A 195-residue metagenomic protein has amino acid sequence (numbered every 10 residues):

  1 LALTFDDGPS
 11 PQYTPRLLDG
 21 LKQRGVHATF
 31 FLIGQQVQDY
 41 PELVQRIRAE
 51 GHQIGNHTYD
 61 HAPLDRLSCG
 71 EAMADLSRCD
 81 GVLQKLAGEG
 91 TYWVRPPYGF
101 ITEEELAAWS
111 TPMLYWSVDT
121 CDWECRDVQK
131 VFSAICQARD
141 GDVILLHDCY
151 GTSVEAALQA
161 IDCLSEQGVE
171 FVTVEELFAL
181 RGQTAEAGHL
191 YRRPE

Functional and structural regions predicted by a protein language model:
L1-L67, E71-A72, R78, V82-K85 (+3 more regions): Active-site beta->alpha N-cap acidic-glycine motif
Q38-D39, A62-E170, E175-R192: Catalytic domains of cell-wall/extracellular-matrix polysaccharide-remodeling enzymes, centered on de-N-acetylation
